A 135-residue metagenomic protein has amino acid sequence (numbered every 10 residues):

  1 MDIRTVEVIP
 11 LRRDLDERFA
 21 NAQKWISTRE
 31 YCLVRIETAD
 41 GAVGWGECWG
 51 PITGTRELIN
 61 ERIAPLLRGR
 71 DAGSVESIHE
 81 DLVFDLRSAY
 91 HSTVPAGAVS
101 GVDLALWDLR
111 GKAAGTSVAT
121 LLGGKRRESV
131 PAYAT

Functional and structural regions predicted by a protein language model:
M1-P10, N21, K112, T116-S129: N-terminal amphipathic alpha-helix/helix-capping segment at the start of soluble metabolic enzymes
M1-W45, W49: Structured beta-strand/loop patches that form or line metal/cofactor-binding pockets in enzymes
S27-R29, G97, K125: Short coil/turn motifs at beta-sheet boundaries
E37-A113: Metal- or metallocofactor-binding catalytic centers and their adjacent structured scaffolds across diverse enzyme
V130-T135: Active-site mouth loops of central-metabolism enzymes
